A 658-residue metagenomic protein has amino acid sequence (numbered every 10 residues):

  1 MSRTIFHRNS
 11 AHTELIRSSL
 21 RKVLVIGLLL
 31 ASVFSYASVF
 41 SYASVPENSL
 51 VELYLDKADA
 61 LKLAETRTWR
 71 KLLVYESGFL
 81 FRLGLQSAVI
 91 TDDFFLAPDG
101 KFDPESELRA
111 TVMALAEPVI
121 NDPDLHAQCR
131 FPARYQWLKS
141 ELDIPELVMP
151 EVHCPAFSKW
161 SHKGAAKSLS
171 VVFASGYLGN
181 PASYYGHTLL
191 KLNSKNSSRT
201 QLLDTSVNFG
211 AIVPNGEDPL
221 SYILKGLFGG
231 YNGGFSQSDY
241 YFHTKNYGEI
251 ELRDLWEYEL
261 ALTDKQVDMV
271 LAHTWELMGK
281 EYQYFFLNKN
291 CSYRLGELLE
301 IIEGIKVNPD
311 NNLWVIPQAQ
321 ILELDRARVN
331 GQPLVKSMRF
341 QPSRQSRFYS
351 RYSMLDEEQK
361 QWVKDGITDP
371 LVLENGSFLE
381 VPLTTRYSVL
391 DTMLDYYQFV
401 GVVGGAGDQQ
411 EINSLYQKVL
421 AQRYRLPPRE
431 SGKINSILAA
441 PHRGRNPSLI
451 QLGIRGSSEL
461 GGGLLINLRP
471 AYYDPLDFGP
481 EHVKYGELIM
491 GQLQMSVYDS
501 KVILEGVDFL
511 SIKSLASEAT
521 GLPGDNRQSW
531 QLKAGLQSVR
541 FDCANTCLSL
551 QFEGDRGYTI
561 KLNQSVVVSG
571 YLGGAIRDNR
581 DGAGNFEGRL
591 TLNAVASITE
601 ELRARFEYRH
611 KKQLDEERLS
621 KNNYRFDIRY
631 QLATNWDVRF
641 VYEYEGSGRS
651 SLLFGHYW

Functional and structural regions predicted by a protein language model:
R82-G164: Low-complexity, highly charged intrinsically disordered N-terminal segments that act as targeting/localization
A165-I250, L468, D477, M495-E505: Glycine-rich catalytic cores of cysteine/serine-nucleophile enzymes that process amide/ester linkages in cell-envelope
Y240-W314, Q318, R577-N579, V641: Active-site nucleophile-His-acid catalytic modules used for acyl/amide transfer and hydrolysis across diverse enzymes
N288, S292, F340-P342, S346 (+1 more regions): Outer-membrane beta-barrel initiation region
G444-I450, G462-L464, K484-G491, L522-W530 (+5 more regions): Outer-envelope beta-barrel architecture signal
I454-L460, Y472-D474, Q492-D499, S511-L515 (+8 more regions): Transmembrane beta-strands of outer-membrane beta-barrel pores
L460-I466, K501-V507, T546-F552, G584-L590 (+3 more regions): Residues that define the transmembrane beta-barrel architecture of outer-membrane proteins
L468, F626-Y630, R639, S647-W658: Outer-membrane beta-barrel "beta-signal"
